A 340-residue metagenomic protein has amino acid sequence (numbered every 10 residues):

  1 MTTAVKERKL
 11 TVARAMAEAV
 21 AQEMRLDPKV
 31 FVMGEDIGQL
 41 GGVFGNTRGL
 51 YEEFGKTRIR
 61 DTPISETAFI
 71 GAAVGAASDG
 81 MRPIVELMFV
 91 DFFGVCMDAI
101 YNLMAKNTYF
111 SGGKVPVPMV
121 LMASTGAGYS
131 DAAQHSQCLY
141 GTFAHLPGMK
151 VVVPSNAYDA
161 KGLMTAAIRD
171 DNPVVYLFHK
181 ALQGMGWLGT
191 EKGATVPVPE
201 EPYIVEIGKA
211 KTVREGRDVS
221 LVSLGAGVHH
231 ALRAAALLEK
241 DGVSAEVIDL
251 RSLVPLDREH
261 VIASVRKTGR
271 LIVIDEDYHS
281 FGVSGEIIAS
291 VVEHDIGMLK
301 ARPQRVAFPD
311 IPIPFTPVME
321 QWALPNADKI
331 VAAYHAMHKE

Functional and structural regions predicted by a protein language model:
M1-G184, Q321-W322: Thiamine diphosphate
I37, G45, G49-E53, K114-V120 (+2 more regions): Thiamine diphosphate
